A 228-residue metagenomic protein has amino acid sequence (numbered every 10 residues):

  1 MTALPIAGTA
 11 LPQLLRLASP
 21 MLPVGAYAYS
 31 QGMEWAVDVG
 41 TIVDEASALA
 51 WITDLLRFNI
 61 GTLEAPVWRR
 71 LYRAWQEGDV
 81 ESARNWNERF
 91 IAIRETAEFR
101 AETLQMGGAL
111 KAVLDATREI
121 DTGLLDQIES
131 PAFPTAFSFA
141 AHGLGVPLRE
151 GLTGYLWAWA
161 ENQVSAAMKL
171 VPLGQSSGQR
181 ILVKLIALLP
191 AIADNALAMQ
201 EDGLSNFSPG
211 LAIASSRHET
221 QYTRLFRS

Functional and structural regions predicted by a protein language model:
M1-S228: Metal- and O2-centered redox machinery and metal/ROS homeostasis
